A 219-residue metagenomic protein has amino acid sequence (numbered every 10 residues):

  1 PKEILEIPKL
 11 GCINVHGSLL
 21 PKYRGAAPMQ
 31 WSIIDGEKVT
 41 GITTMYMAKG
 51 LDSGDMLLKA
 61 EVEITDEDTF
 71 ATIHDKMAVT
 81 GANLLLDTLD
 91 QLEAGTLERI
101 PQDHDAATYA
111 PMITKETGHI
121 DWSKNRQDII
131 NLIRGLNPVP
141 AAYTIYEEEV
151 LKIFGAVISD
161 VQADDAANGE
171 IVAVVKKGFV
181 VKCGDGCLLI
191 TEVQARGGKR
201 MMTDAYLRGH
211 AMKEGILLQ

Functional and structural regions predicted by a protein language model:
P1-A110, T114-E116: Donor/substrate-binding cores of folate-linked one-carbon enzymes
G11, G54-D55, Y109, E116-G118 (+4 more regions): A generic secondary-structure signal marking the coil-to-beta-strand transition
K22-A26, W122, K199: Alpha-helix N-cap/helix-start motif
T80-L84, L92, T96, I120 (+2 more regions): Short secondary-structure junctions and interdomain/linker hinges
P111-M112, T117-D128: Active-site loop ensemble at the mouth of alpha/beta enzyme cores that anchors a bound cofactor
S123-Q219: An anion-binding loop in the catalytic cleft
